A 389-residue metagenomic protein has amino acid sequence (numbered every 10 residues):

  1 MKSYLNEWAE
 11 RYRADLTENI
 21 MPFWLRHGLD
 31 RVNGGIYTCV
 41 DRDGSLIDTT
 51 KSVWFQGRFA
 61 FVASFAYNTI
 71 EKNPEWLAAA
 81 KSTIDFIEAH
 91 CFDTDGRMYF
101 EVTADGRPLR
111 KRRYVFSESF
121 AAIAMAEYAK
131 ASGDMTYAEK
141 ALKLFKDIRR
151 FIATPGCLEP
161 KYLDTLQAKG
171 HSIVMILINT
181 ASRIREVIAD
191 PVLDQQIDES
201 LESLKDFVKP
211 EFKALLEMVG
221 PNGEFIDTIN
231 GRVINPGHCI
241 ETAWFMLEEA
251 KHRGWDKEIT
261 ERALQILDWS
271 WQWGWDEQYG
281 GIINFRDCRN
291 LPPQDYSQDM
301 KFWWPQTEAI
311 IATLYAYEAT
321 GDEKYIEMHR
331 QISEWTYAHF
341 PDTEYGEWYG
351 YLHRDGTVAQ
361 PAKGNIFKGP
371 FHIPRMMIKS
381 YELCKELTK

Functional and structural regions predicted by a protein language model:
M1-K389: Glycan-recognition and catalytic cores of secretory/periplasmic carbohydrate-active enzymes
